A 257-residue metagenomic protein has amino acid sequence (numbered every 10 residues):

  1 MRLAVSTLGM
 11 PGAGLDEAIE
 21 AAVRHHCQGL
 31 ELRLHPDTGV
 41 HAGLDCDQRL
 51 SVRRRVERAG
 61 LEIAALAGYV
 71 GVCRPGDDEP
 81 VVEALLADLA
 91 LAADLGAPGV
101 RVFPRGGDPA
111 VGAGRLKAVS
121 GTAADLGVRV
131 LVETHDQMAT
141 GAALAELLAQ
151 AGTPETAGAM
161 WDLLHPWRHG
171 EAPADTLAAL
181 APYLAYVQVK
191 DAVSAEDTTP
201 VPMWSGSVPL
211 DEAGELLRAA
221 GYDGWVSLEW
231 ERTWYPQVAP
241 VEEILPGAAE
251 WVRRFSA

Functional and structural regions predicted by a protein language model:
M1-T7, P11-Q28, R53, E57-A59 (+3 more regions): Histidine-acidic metal/acid-base catalytic patches
V5-G9, L32-P36, A65-V70, V102-G106 (+4 more regions): A cross-domain feature marking catalytic cores of carbohydrate-active enzymes and several ubiquitous metabolic/repair
D16-E17, E57-E62, V72-A159, P166-R168: Active-site acidic/histidine proton-transfer and metal-coordination neighborhood in alpha/beta enzyme cores
A21, R33, D45-Q48, A67 (+3 more regions): Short, structured coil/loop segments at alpha-helix boundaries
E31-R53, R105-G107: Glycine-rich, proline-tolerant flexible connector loops at the mouths of alpha/beta enzymes
D37-D45, Y69-A84, A110, D197-P202 (+1 more regions): Surface-exposed, active-site-proximal loop segments in enzymatic domains
